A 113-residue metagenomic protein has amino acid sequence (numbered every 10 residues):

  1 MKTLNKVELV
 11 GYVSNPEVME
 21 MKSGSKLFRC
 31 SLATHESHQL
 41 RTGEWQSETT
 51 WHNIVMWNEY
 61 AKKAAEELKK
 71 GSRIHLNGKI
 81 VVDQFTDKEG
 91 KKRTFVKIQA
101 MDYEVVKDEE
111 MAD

Functional and structural regions predicted by a protein language model:
M1-D113: Single-stranded nucleic acid-binding surfaces, predominantly the OB-fold ssDNA-binding core
